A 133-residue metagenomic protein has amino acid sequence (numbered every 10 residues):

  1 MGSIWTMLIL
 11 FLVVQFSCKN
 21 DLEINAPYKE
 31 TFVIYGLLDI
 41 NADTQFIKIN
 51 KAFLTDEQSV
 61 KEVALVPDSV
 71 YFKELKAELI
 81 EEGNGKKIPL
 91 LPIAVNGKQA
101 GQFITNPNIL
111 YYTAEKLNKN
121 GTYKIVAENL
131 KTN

Functional and structural regions predicted by a protein language model:
M1-K29: Bacterial Sec-dependent N-terminal signal peptides
C18-N133: A sequence/structural signal for flexible, mid-protein segments enriched in small/helix-disrupting residues
